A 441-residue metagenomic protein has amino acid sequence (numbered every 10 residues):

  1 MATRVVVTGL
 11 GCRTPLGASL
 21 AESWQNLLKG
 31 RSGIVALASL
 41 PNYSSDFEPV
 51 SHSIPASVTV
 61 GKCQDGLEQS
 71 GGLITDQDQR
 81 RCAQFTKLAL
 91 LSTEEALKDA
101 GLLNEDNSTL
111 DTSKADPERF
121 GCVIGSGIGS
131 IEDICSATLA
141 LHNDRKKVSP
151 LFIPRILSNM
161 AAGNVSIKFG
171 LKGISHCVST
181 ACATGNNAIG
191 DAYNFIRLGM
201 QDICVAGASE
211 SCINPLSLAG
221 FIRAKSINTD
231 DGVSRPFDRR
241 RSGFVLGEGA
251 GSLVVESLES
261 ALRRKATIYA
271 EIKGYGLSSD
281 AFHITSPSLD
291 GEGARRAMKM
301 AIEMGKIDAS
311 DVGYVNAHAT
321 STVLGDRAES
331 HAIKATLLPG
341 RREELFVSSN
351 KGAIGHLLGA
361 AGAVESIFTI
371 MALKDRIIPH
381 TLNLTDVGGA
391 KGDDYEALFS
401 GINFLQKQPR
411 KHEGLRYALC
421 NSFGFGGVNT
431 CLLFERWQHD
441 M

Functional and structural regions predicted by a protein language model:
M1-D78, E259-E271, I367-L382, T430-M441: ACP-dependent fatty acid/polyketide chain-elongation machinery
M1-V7, N107-P117, G305-D311, P339-E343 (+1 more regions): Flexible, low-complexity linker/loop segments at domain and module junctions
R4-T8, R31-A36, G232-G305, G313-Y314 (+1 more regions): Condensing-enzyme catalytic core mediating Claisen C-C bond formation in acyl metabolism
V7, L28-T180, S209-L218, A309-G325: Conserved beta-ketoacyl condensing-enzyme motif
G9, L27, T93, C122 (+11 more regions): Conserved small-residue
A21-Q25, E132-K146, F195-L198, L218-D230 (+3 more regions): A glycine- and small-aliphatic-rich helix-loop capping segment at beta-alpha/alpha-beta transitions that lines
F47-G61, D133, S211-R235, L277-R296 (+3 more regions): Active-site-adjacent elements of ketosynthase-type condensing enzymes
A89-E105, S158-A161, S166-F169, S175-A208 (+3 more regions): Active-site-proximal alpha-helical scaffold in enzymes
